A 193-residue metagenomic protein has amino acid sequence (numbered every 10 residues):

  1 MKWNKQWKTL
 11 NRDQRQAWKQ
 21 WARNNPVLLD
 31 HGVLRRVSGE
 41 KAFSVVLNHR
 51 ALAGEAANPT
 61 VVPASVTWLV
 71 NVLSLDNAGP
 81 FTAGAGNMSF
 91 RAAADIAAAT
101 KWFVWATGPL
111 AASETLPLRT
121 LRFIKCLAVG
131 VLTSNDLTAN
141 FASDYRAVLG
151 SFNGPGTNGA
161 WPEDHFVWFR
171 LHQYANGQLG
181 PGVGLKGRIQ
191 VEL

Functional and structural regions predicted by a protein language model:
M1-S74: Long, polar/Ser/Thr-enriched low-complexity segments that form simple helices or flexible linkers at protein ends
L10-R15, V46-H49, A53, A98-T100 (+1 more regions): Beta-strand-rich modules
A22, V27, L116, A128-G130 (+1 more regions): Extended interaction regions within the primary functional domain
N77-G84: Short, solvent-exposed loop/linker segments at the N-terminal edge of repeated beta-sheet extracellular domains
G86-A97: Conserved aromatic anchor
R91-A93, W105, R170-H172: Residue-level recognition of well-ordered beta-strand positions that form the cores of beta-sheet-rich folds across
W102-W161: Recognizes extended acidic, P/S/T-rich segments that occur within or adjacent to Ig-like beta-sandwich modules
R188-L193: Short beta-strand edge segments in extracellular beta-sheet folds
